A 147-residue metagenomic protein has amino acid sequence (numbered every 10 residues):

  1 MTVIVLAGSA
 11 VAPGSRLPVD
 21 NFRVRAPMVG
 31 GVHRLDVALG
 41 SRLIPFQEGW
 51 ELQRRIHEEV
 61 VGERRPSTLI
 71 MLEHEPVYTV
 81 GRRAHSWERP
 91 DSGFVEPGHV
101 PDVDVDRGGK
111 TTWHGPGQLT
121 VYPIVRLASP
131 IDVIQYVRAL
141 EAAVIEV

Functional and structural regions predicted by a protein language model:
T2-E146: N-terminal lobe of the biotin/lipoate ligase/transferase fold
